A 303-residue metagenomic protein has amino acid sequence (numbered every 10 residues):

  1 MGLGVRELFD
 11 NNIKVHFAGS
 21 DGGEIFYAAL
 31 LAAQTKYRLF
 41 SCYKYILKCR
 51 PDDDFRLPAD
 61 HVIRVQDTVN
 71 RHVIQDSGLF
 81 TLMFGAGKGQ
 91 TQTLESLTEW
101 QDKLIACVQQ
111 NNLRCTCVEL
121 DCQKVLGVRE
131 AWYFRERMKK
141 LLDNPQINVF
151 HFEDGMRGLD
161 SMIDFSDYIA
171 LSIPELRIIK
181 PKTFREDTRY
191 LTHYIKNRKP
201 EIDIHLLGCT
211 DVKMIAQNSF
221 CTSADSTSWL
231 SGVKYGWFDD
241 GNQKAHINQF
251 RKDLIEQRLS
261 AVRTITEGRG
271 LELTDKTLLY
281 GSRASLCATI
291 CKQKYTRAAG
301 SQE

Functional and structural regions predicted by a protein language model:
M1-K140, G268-L273, Y295-E303: Non-catalytic, usually N-terminal nucleic-acid engagement modules in DNA/RNA processing proteins
D10-K14, N70, Q75, K140-I147 (+1 more regions): Short beta-strand/loop segments at the ligand-binding rim of alpha/beta enzyme cores
A33-R38, V69-N70, L141-N144, I163-A170 (+2 more regions): Glycine-enriched alpha-helix->loop->beta-strand junction motifs that scaffold or abut catalytic
C49-I63, Q123-M138, G155-R157, L176-Y194 (+2 more regions): Active-site-adjacent beta->alpha loops and helix N-cap segments on the catalytic face of soluble alpha/beta enzymes
G89-S96, D154-D164, C209-S223, G268: Catalytic cores of alpha/beta
N148-F150, S172, R185-L191, I195-A216 (+1 more regions): Glycine-rich adenosine-cofactor-binding loop
N148-I179: Histidine/lysine/aspartate-rich catalytic loop segments that bind and position anionic ligands
I173-E175, T210-R251, L286, K294-E303: Glycine-rich phosphate-binding active-site loops on the catalytic face of alpha/beta enzymes
